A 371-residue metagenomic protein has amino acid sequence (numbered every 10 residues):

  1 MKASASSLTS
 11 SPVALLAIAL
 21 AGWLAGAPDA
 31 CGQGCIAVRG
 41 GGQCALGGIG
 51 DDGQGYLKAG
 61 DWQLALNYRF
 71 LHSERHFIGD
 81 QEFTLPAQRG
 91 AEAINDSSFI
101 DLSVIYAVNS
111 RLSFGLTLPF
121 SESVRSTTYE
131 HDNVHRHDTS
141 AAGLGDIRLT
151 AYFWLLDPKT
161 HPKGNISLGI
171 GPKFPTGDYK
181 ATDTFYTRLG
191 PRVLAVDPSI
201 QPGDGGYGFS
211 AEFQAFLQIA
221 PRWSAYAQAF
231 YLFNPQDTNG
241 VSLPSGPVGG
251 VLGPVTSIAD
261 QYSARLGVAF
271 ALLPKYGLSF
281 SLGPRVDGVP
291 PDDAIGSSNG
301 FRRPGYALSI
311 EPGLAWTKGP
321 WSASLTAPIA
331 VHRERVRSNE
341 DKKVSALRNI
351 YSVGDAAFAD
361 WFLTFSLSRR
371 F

Functional and structural regions predicted by a protein language model:
G34-I36, D52-D61, S73-H76, R111 (+5 more regions): Short loop/turn motifs that connect adjacent beta-strands in outer-membrane beta-barrel proteins
C35-I36, G41, F70-F99, P198-S199: Surface-exposed strand-loop-strand hairpins of Gram-negative outer-membrane beta-barrel proteins
G48, W62-L64, S98-L102, G145-L149 (+5 more regions): Hydrophobic, lipid-facing positions within transmembrane beta-strands of outer-membrane proteins
L57-K58, R69-L71, I105-A107, R111 (+6 more regions): Structural signature of outer-membrane beta-barrel channels/translocons
L64-L66, V104, L116, A151 (+8 more regions): Membrane-embedded beta-strand positions of outer-membrane beta-barrel proteins
Y68-E74, L118-V124, D146, L155 (+7 more regions): Transmembrane beta-strands of outer-membrane beta-barrel pores
F77-A87, P235-F371: Outer membrane beta-barrel transmembrane domains
E122-S257, A359-D360: Outer-membrane pore/translocation modules
